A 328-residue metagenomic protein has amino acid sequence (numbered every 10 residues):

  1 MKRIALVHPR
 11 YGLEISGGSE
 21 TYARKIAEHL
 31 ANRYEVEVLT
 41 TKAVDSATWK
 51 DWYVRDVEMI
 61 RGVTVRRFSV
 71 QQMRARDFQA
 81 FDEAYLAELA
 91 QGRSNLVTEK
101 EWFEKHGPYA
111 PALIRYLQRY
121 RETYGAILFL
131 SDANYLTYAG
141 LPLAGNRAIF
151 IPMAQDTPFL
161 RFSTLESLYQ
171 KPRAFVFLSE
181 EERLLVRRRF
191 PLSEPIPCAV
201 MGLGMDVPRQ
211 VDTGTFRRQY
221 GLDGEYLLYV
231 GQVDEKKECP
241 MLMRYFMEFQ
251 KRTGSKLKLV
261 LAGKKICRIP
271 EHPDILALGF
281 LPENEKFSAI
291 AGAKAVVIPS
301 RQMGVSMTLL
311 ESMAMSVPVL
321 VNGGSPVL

Functional and structural regions predicted by a protein language model:
M1-S69, E122: N-terminal subdomain of nucleotide-sugar transferases
A5, V176, Y220-K237, M243-M247: Conserved donor-binding/catalytic core segment of Leloir-type glycosyltransferases
V44-R119: A conserved catalytic-core segment of Leloir-type glycosyltransferases
R147-P158, L165-V211, L222, Y229: Donor nucleotide-sugar binding/catalytic pocket of nucleotide-sugar-dependent glycosyltransferases
G263-F287, G292-A295: Nucleotide-activated donor-binding/catalytic signature segment of Leloir-type glycosyltransferases, i.e., the conserved
F287, S306-A314, S325-L328: Short alpha-helical segment that forms part of, or immediately flanks, the ligand-binding pocket in carbohydrate-active
R301: Aromatic "clamp/platform" in nucleotide-sugar-dependent glycosyltransferases that forms part of the donor/acceptor
P318-V321: Short hydrophobic beta-strand element within catalytic cores of glycosyltransferases and related nucleotide-activated
